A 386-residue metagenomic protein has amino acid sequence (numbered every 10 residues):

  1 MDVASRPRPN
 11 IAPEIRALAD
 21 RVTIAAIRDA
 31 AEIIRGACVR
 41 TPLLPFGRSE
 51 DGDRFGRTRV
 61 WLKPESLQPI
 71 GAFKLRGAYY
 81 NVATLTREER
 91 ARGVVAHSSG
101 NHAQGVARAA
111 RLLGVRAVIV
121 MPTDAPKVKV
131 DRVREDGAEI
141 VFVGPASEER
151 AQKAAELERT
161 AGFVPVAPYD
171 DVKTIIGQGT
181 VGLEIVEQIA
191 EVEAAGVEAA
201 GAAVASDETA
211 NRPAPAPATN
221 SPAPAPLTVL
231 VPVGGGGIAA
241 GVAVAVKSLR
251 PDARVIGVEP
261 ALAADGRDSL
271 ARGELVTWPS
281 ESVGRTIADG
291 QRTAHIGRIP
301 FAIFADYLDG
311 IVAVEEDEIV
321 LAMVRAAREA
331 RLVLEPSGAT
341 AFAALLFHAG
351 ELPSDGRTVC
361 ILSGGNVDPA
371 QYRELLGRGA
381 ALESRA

Functional and structural regions predicted by a protein language model:
D2-P213, A218-A386: PLP-dependent amino-acid enzyme catalytic core
